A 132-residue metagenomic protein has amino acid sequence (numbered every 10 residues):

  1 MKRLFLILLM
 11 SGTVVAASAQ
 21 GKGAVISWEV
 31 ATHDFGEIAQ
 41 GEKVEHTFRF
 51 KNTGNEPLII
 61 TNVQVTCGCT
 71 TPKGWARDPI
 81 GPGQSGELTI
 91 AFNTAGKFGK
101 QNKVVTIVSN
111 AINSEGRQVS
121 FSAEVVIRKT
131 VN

Functional and structural regions predicted by a protein language model:
L4-T13: Sec-dependent N-terminal signal peptides
A19-K43, T47-R49, N55, I112-N132: Long, low-complexity ectodomains and other extracytoplasmic segments of secretory-pathway proteins
H46-N52, I90, V105-V108: Buried hydrophobic-core signal for structured, non-transmembrane domains
N55-E87: Surface-exposed binding patches on compact interaction domains or structured appendages
G86, Q101-K103: Exposed beta-strand face motif in extracellular beta-rich ectodomains
N93-G99: Short, surface-exposed loop/turn segments at beta-strand-coil junctions that are enriched for proline with nearby
